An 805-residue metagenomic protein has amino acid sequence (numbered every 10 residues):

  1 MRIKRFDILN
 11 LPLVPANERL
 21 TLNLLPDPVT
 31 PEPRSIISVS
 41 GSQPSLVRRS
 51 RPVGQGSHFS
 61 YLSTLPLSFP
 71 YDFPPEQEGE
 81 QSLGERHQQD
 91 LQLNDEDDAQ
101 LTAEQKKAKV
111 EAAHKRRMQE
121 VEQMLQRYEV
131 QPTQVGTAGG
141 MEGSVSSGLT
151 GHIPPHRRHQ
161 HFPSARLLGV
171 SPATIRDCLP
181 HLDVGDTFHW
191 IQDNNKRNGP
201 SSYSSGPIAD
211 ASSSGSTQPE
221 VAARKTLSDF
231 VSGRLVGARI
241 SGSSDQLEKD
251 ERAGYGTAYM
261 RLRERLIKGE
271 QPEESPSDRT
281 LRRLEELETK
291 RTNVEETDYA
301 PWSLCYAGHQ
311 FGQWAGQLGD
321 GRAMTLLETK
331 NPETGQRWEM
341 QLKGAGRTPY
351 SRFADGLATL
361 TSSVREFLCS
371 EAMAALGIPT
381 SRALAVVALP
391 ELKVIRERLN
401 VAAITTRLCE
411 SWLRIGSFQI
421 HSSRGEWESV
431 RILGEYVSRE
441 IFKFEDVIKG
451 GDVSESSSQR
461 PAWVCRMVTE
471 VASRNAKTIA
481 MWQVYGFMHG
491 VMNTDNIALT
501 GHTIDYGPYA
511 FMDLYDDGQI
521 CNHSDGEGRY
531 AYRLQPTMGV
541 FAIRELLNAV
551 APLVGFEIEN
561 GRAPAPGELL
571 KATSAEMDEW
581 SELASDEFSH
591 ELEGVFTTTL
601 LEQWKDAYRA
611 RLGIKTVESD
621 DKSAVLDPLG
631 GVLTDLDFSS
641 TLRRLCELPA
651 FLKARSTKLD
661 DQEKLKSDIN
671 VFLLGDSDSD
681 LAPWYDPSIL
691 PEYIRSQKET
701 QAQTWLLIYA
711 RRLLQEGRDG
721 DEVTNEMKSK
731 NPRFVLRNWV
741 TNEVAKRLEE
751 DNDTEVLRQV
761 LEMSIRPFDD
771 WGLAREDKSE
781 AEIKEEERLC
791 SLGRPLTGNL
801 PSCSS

Functional and structural regions predicted by a protein language model:
M1-E76, G84: Intrinsically disordered, low-structural-confidence terminal and linker regions
Q89-R116, E120-S146, T187-A222, F230 (+4 more regions): Intrinsically disordered, low-complexity domain-flanking/linker segments in eukaryotic proteins, enriched
G139-L149, W338-P349, F442, D446 (+3 more regions): Active-site-adjacent bridging/hinge elements
I153, Q160-V453, L499-H502, A542 (+5 more regions): Conserved ATP-binding subdomain of kinase catalytic cores across diverse folds
S363, K393-H489, G501-G631: ATP-dependent phospho-/nucleotidyl transfer catalytic cores
V484, N548-F556, R644-F651, R711 (+4 more regions): Short, well-ordered loop/turn and helix-capping segments at boundaries between secondary-structure elements and domains
V491-I497: Hydrophobic HxD+1 residue recognition
E559, G567-N731: Helix-loop elements that line ligand-binding/catalytic pockets
